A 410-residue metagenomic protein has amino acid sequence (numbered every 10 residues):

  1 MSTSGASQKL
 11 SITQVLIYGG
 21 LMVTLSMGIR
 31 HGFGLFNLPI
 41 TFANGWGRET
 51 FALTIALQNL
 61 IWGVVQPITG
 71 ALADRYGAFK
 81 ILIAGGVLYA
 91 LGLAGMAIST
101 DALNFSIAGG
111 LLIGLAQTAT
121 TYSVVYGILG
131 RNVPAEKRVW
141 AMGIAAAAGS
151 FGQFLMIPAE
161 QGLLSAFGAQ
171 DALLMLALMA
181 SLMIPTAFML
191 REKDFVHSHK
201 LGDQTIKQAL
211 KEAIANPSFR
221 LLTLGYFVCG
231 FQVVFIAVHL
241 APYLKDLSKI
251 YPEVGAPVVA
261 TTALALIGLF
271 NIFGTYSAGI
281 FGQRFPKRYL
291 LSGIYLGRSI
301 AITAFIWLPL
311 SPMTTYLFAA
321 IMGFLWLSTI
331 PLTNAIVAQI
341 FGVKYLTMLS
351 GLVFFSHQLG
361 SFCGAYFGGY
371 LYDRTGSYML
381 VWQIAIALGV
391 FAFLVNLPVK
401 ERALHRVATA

Functional and structural regions predicted by a protein language model:
T24, N104-T120, F227, T314-S328: Hydrophobic core of transmembrane alpha-helices in multi-pass small-molecule transporters, especially MFS/SLC-type
F33-N37, N216-A278: Extracytoplasmic gate region of multi-pass secondary transporters
V64-L103: Conserved MFS/SLC helix-loop-helix module at the cytosolic interface between two early adjacent transmembrane helices
V65-G77, G274-P286, D373: Helix-to-loop junctions at the C-terminal end of transmembrane segments in multipass secondary transporters
G109-A147, G342: Cytoplasmic helix-loop-helix junction between adjacent transmembrane helices in 12-TM secondary transporters
A145-F195: Helix-loop-helix hairpin linking two adjacent transmembrane segments in secondary transporters
R191-Q208, H405-A410: Flexible cytoplasmic inter-helical loops of multi-pass small-molecule transporters
A265-N271, Y276-I336: C-terminal transmembrane helical hairpin of 12-TM major facilitator-type secondary transporters
